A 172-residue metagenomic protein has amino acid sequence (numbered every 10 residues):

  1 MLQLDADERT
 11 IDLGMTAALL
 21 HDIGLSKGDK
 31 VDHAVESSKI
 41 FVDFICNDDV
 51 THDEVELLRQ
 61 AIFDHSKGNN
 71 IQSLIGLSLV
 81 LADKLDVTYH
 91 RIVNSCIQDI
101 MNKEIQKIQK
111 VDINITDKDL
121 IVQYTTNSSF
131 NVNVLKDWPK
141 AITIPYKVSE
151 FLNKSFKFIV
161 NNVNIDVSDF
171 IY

Functional and structural regions predicted by a protein language model:
L2-N114: Divalent metal-dependent catalytic cores for phosphoryl transfer on phosphate-bearing substrates
D86-Y172: Terminal helices and disordered tails flanking the catalytic cores of nucleotide-processing hydrolases
